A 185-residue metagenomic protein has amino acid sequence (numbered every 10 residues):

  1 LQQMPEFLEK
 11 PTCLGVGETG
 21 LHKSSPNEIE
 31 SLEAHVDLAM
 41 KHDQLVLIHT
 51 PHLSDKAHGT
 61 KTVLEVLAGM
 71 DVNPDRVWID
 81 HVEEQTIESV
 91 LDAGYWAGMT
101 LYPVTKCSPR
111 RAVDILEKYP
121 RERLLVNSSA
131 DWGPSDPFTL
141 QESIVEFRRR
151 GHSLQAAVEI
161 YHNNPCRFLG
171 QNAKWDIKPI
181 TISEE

Functional and structural regions predicted by a protein language model:
Q3-Q85: Divalent metal-binding pocket/active-site signature
E18, A39, A97, S129 (+2 more regions): Conserved, mostly hydrophobic/aromatic
P26, K56-E65, I87-A93, C107-L116 (+2 more regions): Histidine/acidic-residue-rich catalytic or RNA/ligand-binding cores of hydrolases and nuclease-related proteins
L47, W78, G98, L125-N127: Structural detector of well-ordered beta-strand residues that form the stable sheet scaffold of enzyme domains
G69-N73, Y119-P120, R149-S153: Short helix-capping segments at alpha-helix termini
R76, W96-P103, I177-K178: Short hydrophobic/aromatic-enriched beta-strand-loop microsegments
Y119-P137, A157: Short acidic/histidine-rich active-site segments
Q141-E185: Mid-to-C-terminal alpha-helical segments outside catalytic/metal-binding sites
